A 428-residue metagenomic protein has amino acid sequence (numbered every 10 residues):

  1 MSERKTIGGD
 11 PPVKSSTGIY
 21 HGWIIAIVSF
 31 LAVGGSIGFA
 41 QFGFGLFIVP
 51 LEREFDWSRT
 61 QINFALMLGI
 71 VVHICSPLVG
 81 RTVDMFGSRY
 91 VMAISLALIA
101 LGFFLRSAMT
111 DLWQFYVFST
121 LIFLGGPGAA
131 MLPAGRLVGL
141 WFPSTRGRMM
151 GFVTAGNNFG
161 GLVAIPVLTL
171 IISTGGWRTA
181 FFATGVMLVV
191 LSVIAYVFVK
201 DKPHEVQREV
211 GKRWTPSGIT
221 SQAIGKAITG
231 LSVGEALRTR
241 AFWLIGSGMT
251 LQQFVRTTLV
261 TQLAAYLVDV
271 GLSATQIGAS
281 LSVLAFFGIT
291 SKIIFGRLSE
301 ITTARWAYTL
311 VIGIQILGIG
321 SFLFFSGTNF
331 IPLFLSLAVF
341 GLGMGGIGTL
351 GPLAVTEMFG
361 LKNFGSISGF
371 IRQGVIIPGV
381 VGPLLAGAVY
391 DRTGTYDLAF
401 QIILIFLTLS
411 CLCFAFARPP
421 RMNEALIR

Functional and structural regions predicted by a protein language model:
H21-R59, S76-V79, Q252, L259-A264: Extracytoplasmic
G34, G102, Q114-A129, P332-G345: Hydrophobic core of transmembrane alpha-helices in multi-pass small-molecule transporters, especially MFS/SLC-type
A40-V49, G234-T290: Extracytoplasmic gate region of multi-pass secondary transporters
L51, G128-F142, G346-F359: Intracellular juxtamembrane helix-capping segments at the cytosolic ends of symmetry-related transmembrane helices
M67-R81, S282-I294: Central cavity-lining transmembrane alpha-helices of secondary-active solute carriers, predominantly the Major
S76-G87, K292-T303, Y390-D391: Helix-to-loop junctions at the C-terminal end of transmembrane segments in multipass secondary transporters
A97-T110, I314-G327: C-terminal ends and interior cores of transmembrane alpha-helices in multi-pass membrane transporters/permeases
N157-E205: Helix-loop-helix hairpin linking two adjacent transmembrane segments in secondary transporters
